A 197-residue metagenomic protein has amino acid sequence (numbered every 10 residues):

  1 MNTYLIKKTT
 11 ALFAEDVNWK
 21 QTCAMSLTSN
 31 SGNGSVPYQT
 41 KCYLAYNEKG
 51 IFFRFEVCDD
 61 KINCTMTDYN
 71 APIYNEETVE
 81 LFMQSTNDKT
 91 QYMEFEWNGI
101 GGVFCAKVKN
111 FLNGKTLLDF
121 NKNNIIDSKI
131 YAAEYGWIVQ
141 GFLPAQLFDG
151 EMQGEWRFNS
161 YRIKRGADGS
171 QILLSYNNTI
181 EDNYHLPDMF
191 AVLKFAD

Functional and structural regions predicted by a protein language model:
M1-D197: Structural preference for beta-rich elements and adjacent junctions enriched in aromatics
